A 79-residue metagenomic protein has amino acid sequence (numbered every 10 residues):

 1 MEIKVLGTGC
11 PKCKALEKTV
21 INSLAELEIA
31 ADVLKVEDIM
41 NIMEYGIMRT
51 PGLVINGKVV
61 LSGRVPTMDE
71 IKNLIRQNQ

Functional and structural regions predicted by a protein language model:
M1-T19: Local sequence-structure signature of Cys/Sec-based thiol-disulfide redox active-site neighborhoods
E2-V5, V33, E44: Immediate flanking context of iron-sulfur cluster ligation sites
V20, L24, I75: Conserved hydrophobic residues forming the short capping helix/wall of the S-adenosyl-L-methionine
A30-I39: Thiol-based oxidoreductase modules, predominantly thioredoxin-like and allied folds used for disulfide exchange
D38-N41, E70: Short acidic active-site motifs
G46-V54: Structural micro-motif
G57-Q79: Non-catalytic, surface beta->alpha helical segment in thiol-disulfide oxidoreductase systems
